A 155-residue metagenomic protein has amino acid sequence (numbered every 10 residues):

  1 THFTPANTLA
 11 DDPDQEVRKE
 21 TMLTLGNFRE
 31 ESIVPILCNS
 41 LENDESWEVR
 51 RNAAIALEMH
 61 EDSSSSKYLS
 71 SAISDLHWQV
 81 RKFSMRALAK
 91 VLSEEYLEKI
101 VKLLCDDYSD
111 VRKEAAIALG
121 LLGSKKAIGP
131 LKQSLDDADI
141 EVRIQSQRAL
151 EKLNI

Functional and structural regions predicted by a protein language model:
T1-D11, E30-E42, D62-S74, S93-C105 (+2 more regions): Amphipathic alpha-helical scaffolding segments comprising HEAT/armadillo-like alpha-solenoid repeats
P13-D14, E45-S46, L76-H77, D107-Y108 (+1 more regions): Short inter-helical turns and helix N-cap capping residues of alpha-solenoid HEAT/ARM repeat scaffolds
D14, E20-L23, E45-I55: Acidic (E/D-rich), amphipathic helical modules within compact regulatory domains
T24, A56, A87-K90, A118-L121 (+2 more regions): Core register positions within helices of long alpha-helical scaffolds
W47, I55, K67, S71 (+2 more regions): Alpha-helical adaptor scaffolds
D136, I144-Q147, E151: N-terminal alpha-helical scaffold/docking segments in eukaryotic complex subunits
